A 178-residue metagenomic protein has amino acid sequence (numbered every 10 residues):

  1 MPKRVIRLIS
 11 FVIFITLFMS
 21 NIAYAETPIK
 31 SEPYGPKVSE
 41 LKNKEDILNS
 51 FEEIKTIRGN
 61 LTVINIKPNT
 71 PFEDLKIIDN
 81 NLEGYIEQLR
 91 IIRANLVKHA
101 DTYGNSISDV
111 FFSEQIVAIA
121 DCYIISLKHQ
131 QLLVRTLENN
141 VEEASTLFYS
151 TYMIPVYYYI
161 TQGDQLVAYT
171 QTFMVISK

Functional and structural regions predicted by a protein language model:
M1-E26: Sec-dependent N-terminal signal peptides of Gram-positive bacterial secreted proteins and lipoproteins
L8-F11, T62, V97: General helical structural elements
Y24-G84, A168-S177: Immediate post-signal-peptide N-terminus of mature secreted/exported proteins
K44, Y85-V156: Long, amphipathic, charge-rich alpha-helical segments that form helical bundles/coiled-coils
I54-I57, L61, L82-Y85, L89 (+3 more regions): Alpha-helical transition-metal enzyme core signature, strongest for iron centers
E142-K178: Signal peptide-directed secreted proteins
